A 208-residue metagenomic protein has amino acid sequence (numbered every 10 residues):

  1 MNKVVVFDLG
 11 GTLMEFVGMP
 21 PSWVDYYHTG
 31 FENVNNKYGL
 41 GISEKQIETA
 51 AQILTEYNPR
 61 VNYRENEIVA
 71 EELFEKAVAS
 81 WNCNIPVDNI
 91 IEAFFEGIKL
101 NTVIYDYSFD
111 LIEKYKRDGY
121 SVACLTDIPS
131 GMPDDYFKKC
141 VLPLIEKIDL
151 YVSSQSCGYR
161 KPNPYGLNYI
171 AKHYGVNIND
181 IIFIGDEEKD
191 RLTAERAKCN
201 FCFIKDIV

Functional and structural regions predicted by a protein language model:
M1-A50: Active-site neighborhood of HAD-like aspartate-dependent phosphohydrolases
G10, G185-D186: Acidic di-acidic motifs
V17-D25, N62-E65, G131-F137: Short, flexible/disordered intra-domain loops and linkers
E48-A93: A metal-dependent, Asp-based hydrolase signature
N82-C83, F109-D110, K114, N163-L167 (+2 more regions): Short glycine/proline-centered loop/turn elements that form peptide/ligand docking sites
D88-I104, S108-C140, Y151-S154: Substrate-recognition element of Asp-dependent hydrolases with the DxDx(T/V) motif
A123-I182, E188, L192: Substrate-recognition "cap/lid" segment bordering the active-site pocket of phosphatases
